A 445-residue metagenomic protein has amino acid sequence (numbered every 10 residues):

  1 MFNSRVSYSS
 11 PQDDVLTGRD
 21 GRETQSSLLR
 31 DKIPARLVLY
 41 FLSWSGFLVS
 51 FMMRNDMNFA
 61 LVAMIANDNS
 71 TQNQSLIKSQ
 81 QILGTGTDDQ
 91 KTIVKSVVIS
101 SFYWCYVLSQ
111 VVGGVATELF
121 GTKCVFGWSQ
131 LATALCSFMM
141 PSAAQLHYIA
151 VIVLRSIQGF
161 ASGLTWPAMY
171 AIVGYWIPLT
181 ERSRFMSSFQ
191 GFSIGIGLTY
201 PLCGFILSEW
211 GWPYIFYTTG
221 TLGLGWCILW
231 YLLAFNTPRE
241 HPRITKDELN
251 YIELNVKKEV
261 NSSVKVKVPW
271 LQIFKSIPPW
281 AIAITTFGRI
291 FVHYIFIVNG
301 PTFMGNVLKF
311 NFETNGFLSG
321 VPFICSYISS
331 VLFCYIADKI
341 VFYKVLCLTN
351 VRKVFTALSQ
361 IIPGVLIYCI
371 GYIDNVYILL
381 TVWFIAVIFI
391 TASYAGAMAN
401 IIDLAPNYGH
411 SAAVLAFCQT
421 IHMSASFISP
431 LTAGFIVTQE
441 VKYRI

Functional and structural regions predicted by a protein language model:
M1-D89: Cytosolic juxtamembrane N-terminal segment immediately preceding the first transmembrane helix of multi-pass
M57-N58, V62, F274-F333, I390-M398 (+2 more regions): Extracytoplasmic gate region of multi-pass secondary transporters
L108-I149: Conserved MFS/SLC helix-loop-helix module at the cytosolic interface between two early adjacent transmembrane helices
L131-Q145, A357-D374: C-terminal ends and interior cores of transmembrane alpha-helices in multi-pass membrane transporters/permeases
S142-L154, L346-T349, C369-W383: Helix-loop junctions at membrane interfaces in 12-TM secondary transporters
S162-T165, E181-E209, Y214-W226, P322-S330 (+1 more regions): Glycine-rich segments within core transmembrane alpha-helices of 12-TM secondary carriers
T180-R184, L207-K275: Central mid-sequence intracellular linker of multi-pass
S208-T221, L348-V354, F435-I445: A membrane-interface helix-boundary motif in multi-pass transporters
